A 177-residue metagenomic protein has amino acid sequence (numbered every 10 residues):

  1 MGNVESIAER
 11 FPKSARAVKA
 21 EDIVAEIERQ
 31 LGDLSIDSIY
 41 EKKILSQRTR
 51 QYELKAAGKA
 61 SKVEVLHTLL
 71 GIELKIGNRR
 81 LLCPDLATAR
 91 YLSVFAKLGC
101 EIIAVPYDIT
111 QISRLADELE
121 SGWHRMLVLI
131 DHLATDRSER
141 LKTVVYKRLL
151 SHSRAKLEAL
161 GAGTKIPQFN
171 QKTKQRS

Functional and structural regions predicted by a protein language model:
G2, E101-A155: Short, mixed-charge low-complexity intrinsically disordered segments
N3-A56, R154: Negatively charged, low-complexity tracts enriched in Asp/Glu with abundant Ser/Thr
A8-V24, D131-D136, K142, R148-L149 (+1 more regions): Intrinsic-disorder-driven secretion/translocation and chaperone-binding regions of pathogen effectors and toxins
R50-N78: Short aromatic-glycine-(Arg/Gly/Cys) micro-motifs in beta-strand/loop hairpins
G77, C83-I103: A short, charged, amphipathic alpha-helix used as a generic interaction element across diverse proteins
V145, A155-L160, T164-P167: Extended coiled-coil/helical scaffolds and adjacent low-complexity linkers that mediate multimerization and adaptor
P167-S177: Long, low-complexity, intrinsically disordered segments
